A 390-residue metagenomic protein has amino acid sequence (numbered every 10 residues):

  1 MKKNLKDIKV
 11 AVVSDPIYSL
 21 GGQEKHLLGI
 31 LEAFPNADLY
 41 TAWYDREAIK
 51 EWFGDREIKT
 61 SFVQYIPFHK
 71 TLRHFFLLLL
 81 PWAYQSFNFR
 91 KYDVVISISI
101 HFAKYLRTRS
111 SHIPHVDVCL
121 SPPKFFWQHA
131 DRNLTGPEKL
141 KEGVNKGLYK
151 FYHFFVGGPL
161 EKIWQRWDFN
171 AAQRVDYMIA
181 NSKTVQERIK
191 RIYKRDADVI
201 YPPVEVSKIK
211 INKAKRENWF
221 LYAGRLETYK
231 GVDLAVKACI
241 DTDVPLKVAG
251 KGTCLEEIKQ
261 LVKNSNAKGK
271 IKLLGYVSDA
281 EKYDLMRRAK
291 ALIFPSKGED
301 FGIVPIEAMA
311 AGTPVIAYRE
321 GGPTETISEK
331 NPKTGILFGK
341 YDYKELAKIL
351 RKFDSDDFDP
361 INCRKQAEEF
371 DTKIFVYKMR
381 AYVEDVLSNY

Functional and structural regions predicted by a protein language model:
P123, K139-M178, Q186: Membrane-proximal helix-turn-helix segments that form the acceptor-binding/catalytic region of lipid-linked
V204, K210-K230, V236-K247: Conserved donor-binding/catalytic core segment of Leloir-type glycosyltransferases
E256-A280: Nucleotide-activated donor-binding/catalytic signature segment of Leloir-type glycosyltransferases, i.e., the conserved
Y276-V277, D284-A289, M379: Short alpha-helical donor nucleotide-sugar binding micro-motif in glycosyltransferases
K297: Aromatic "clamp/platform" in nucleotide-sugar-dependent glycosyltransferases that forms part of the donor/acceptor
P314-A317: Short hydrophobic beta-strand element within catalytic cores of glycosyltransferases and related nucleotide-activated
T324-R351: Change "using UDP/GDP/dTDP sugars" to "using nucleotide sugars
S355-E384: A charged, aromatic-enriched C-terminal amphipathic alpha-helix characteristic of glycosyltransferases across folds
